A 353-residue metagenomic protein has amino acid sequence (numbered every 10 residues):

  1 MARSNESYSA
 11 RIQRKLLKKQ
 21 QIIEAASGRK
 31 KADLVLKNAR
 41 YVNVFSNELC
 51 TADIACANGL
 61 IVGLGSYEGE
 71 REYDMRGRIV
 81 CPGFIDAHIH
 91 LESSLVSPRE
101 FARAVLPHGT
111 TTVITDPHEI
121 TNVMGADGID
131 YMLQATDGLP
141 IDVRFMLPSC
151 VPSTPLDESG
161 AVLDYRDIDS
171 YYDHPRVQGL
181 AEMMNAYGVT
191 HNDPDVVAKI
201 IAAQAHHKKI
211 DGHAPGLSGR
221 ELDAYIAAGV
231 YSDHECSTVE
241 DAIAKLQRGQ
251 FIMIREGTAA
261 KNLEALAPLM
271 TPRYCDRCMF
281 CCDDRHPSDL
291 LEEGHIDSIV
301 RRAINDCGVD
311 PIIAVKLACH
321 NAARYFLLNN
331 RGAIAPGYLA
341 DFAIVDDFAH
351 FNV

Functional and structural regions predicted by a protein language model:
A2-A26, A102-H207, R273: Divalent-metal coordination cores built from histidine and acidic residues
S7-P82: Histidine-rich, glycine-flanked metal-binding segment
K30-K37, Y67-T115: Replace "His-x-His-based motif
G83-L91, V113-T115, V143-L147, G179-E182 (+4 more regions): Hydrophobic faces of well-ordered beta-strands that scaffold small-molecule active sites in alpha/beta enzyme cores
T110, R176-V177, H207, A224-S232 (+2 more regions): Glycine-enriched alpha-helix->loop->beta-strand junction motifs that scaffold or abut catalytic
A126, N192, G219-I226, N262-C275 (+2 more regions): Histidine/acidic-residue-rich catalytic or RNA/ligand-binding cores of hydrolases and nuclease-related proteins
E182-E240, E256, A260: Divalent metal-binding pocket/active-site signature
L269-A340, I344-V345: His/Asp/Glu-enriched, well-ordered alpha-helical/loop segment that forms or immediately abuts the divalent-metal
